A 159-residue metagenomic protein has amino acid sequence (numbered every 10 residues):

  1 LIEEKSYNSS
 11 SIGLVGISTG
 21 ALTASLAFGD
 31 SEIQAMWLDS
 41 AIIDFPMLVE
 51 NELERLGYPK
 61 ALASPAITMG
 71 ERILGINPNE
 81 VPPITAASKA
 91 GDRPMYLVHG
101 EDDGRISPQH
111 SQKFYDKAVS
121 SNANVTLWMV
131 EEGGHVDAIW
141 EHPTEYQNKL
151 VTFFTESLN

Functional and structural regions predicted by a protein language model:
L1-V15: Gly/Ser-rich "nucleophile elbow"/oxyanion-hole loop immediately N-terminal to the catalytic nucleophile in hydrolases
G16-G20: Gly/Ala-rich beta-loop-alpha elbow adjacent to hydrolase catalytic centers
L26-I76: Hydrolase active-site cap/lid region
E71-A87: Active-site nucleophile elbow and catalytic-triad environment of alpha/beta-hydrolase enzymes
A90-G91, Y96-H99, D103: Short beta-strand/loop motif that positions the catalytic acidic residue of the alpha/beta-hydrolase fold
D102-I106, D137: Acidic catalytic loop of the alpha/beta-hydrolase fold
S107-K117: Short alpha-helix in the alpha/beta-hydrolase fold that links the catalytic acid
G133-T144: Catalytic histidine-centered segment of alpha/beta-hydrolase-like enzymes
